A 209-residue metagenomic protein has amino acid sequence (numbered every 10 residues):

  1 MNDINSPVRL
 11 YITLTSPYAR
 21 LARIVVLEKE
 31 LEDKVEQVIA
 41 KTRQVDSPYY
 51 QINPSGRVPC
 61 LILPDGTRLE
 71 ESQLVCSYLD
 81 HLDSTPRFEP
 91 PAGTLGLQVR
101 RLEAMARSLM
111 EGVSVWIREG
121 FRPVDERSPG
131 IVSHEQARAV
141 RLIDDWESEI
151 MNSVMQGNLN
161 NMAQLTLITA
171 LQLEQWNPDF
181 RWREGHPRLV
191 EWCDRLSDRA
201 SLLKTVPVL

Functional and structural regions predicted by a protein language model:
M1-P129: GST-like domain detector, emphasizing the conserved glutathione-binding G-site in the N-terminal thioredoxin-like
L27, W176, D198: Short polybasic/polar patches that bind polyanions
K29, H186, R199-A200: Acidic-histidine catalytic/liganding microenvironments
L74, R188, S201: Residue-level recognition of oxygen-bearing side chains
C76, D80, R100-E103, I143 (+2 more regions): Non-transmembrane alpha-helical segments in soluble domains of secreted/periplasmic/extracellular proteins
P86-P91, M155-N158, E184, L203-V208: Short, hydrophobic secondary-structure boundary micro-motifs
A106-D194: GST-like fold's C-terminal all-alpha helical module
S148-I150, L196-L209: Charged/polar, low-hydrophobicity segments characteristic of intrinsically disordered regions and flexible loops
